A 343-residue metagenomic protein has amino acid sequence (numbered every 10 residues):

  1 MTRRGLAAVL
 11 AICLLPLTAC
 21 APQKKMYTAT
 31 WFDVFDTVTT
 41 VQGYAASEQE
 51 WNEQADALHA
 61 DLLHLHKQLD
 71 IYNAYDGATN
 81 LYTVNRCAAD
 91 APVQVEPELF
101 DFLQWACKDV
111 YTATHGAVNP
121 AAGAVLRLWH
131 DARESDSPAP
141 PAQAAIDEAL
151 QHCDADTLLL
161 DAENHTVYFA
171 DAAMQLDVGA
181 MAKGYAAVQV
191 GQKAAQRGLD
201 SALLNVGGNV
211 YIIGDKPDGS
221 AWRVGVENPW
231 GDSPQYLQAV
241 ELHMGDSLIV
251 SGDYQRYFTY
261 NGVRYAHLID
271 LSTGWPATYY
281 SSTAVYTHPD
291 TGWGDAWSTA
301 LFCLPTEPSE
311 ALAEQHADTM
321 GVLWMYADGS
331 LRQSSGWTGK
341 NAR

Functional and structural regions predicted by a protein language model:
T2-A7, I12-C13, T18-R343: Mature catalytic core of soluble alpha/beta enzymes
